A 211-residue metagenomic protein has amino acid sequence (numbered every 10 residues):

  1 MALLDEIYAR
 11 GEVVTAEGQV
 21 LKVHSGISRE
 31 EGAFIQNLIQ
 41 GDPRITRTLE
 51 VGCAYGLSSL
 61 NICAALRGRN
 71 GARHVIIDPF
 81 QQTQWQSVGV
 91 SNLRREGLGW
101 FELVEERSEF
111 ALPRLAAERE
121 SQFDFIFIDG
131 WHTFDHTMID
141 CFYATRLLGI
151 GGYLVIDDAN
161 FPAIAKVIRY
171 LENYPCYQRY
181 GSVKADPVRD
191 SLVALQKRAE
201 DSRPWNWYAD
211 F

Functional and structural regions predicted by a protein language model:
L4-Y8, E17-F211: S-adenosylmethionine/decaboxylated-SAM
G11-E12: S-adenosyl-L-methionine
